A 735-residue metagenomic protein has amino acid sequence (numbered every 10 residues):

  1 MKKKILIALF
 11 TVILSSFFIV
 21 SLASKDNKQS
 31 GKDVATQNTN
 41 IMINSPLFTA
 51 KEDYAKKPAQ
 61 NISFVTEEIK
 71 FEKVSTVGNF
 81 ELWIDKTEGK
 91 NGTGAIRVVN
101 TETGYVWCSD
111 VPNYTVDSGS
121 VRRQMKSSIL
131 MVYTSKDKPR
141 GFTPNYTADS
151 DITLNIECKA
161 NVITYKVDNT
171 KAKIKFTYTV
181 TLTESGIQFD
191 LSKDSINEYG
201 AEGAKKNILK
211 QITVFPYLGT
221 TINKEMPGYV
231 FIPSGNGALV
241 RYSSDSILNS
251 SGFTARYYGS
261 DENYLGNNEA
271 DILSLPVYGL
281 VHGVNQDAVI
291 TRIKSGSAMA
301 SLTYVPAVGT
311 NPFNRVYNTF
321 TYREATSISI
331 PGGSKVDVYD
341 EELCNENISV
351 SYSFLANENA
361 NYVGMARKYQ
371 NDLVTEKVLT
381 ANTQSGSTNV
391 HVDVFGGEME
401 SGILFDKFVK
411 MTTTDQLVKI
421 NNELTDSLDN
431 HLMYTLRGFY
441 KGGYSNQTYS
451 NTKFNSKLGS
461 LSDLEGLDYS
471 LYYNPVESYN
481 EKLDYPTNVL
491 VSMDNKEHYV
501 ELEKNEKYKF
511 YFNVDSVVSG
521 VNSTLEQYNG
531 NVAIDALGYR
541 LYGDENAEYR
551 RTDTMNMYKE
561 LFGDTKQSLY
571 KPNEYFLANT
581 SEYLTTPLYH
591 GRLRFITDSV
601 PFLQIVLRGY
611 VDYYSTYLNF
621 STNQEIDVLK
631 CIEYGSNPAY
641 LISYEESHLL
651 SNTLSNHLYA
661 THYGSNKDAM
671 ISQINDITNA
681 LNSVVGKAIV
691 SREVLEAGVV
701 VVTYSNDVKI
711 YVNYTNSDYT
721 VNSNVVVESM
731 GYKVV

Functional and structural regions predicted by a protein language model:
M1-P46: Gram-positive cell-envelope targeting signals
N27-Q124, V701, D718-S723, V727-G731: Beta-strand-rich N-terminal accessory domains
L47, K73-T413, V418-H431: Carbohydrate-recognition beta-sandwich/jelly-roll modules in extracellular/periplasmic carbohydrate-active proteins
D85, K90-T101, G283-V316, E324 (+3 more regions): Active-site-proximal substrate-binding groove within the catalytic cores of carbohydrate-active enzymes
T87, T170, S192-I196, Y217 (+5 more regions): An acidic- and aromatic-residue-enriched active-site/binding cleft used to recognize and process polar
Q188, G219-N223, D426-D429, E465-Y469 (+3 more regions): Structural alpha-beta junctions
F189, H431-G442, S470-P475, N522-D544: Short acidic catalytic loops
T383-S516: Aromatic-lined carbohydrate-binding/catalytic grooves of carbohydrate-active enzymes
